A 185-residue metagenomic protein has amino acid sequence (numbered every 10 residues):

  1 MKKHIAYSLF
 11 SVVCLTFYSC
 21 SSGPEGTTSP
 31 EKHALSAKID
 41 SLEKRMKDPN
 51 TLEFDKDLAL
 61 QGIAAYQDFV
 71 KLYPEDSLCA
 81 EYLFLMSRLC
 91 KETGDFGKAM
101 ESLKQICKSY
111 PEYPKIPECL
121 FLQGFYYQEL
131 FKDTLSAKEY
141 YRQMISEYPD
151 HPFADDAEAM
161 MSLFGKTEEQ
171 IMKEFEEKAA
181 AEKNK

Functional and structural regions predicted by a protein language model:
T16-S19: C-terminal motif of bacterial Sec signal peptides marking the signal peptidase cleavage site
L35-K38, L42, L83, L120 (+1 more regions): TPR repeat positional signature
K56, T93, L130-F131: Structural motif corresponding to the intra-repeat A-B loop/turn of tetratricopeptide repeats
F69-C79, K108-I116, F131, I145-A159: Short solvent-exposed coil/turn linkers within tandem alpha-helical repeat scaffolds
Q143-E147, P152-K185: Terminal, low-structured helical/coil segments at or just beyond the last alpha-helical repeat
